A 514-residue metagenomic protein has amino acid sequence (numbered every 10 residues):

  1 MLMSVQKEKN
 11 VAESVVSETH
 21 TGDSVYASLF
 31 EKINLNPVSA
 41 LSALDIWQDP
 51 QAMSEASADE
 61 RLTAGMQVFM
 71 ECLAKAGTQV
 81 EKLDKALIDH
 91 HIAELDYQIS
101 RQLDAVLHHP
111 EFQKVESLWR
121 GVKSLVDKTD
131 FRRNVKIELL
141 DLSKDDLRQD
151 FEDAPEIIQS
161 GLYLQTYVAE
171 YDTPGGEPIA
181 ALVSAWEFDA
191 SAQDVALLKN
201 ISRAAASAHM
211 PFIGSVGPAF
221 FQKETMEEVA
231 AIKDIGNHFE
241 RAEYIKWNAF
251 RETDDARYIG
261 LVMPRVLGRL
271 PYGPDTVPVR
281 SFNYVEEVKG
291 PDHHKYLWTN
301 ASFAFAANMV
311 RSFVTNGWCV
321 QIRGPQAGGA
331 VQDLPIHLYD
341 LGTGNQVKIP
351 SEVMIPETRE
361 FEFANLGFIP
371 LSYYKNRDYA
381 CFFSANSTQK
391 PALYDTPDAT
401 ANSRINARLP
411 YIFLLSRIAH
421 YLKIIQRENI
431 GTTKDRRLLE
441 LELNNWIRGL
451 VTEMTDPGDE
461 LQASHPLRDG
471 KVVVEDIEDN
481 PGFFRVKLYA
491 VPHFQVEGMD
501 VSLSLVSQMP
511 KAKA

Functional and structural regions predicted by a protein language model:
L2-D145, E152: N-terminal-proximal low-complexity accessory segments that begin disordered and transition into the first
Q98, Q102, L118-L125, A204 (+3 more regions): Generic, well-ordered alpha-helical scaffold segments in large soluble proteins
P110-S117, V135, Q222-K223, P457-S464: Short, glycine/acidic-rich hinge or "gate" loops at secondary-structure transitions that mediate conformational
S117-A190: Long, charge-patterned amphipathic interaction tracts in eukaryotic proteins
Y171-P350: Extended, regular secondary-structure scaffolds
F282-E442, V501: Long, contiguous, structured domain-core segments that constitute the functional module of a protein
L438-A463: Short, hydrophobic/π-rich interface segment
K471-A514: C-terminal edge-of-domain segments
